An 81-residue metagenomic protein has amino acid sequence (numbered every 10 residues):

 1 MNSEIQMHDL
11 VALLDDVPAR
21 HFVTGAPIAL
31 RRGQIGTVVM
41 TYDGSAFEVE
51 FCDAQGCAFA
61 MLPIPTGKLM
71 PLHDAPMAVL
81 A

Functional and structural regions predicted by a protein language model:
M1, A78-A81: Short intrinsically disordered terminal tails
N2-A75: Basic/aromatic-rich interaction segments and small domains that mediate binding to polyanionic partners
